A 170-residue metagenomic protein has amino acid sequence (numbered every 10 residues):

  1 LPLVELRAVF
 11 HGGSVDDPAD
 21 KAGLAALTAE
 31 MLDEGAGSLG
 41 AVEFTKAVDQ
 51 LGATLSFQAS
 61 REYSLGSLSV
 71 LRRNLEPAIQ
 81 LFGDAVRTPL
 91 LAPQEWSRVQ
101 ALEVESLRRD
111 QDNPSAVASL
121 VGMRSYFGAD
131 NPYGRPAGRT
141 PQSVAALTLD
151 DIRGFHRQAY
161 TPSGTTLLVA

Functional and structural regions predicted by a protein language model:
P2-D33, L39-R87, V99-Q100, V104-E105 (+2 more regions): M16 family metallopeptidases and their MPP-like homologs
V48-A53, A145-F155: Short amphipathic beta-strand starts and helix->beta connectors
V86-Q94: Short, polar/flexible loop-turn hinges at active-site or ligand-entry regions and domain interfaces
Q111: Short conserved segment of the HATPase_c
L149-A170: Non-catalytic, conformational "gating/processing" segments within enzyme and secreted inhibitor domains
